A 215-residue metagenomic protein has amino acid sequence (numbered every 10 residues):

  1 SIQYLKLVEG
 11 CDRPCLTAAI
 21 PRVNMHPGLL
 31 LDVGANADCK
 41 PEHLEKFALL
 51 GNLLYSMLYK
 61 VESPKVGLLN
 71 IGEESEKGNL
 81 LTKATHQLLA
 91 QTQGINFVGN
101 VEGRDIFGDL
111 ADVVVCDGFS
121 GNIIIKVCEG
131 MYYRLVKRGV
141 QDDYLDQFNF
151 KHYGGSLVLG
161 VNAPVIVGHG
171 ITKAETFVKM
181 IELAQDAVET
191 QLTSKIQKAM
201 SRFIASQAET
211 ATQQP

Functional and structural regions predicted by a protein language model:
S1-Y4, C39-E42, T85-L88, K137-Q141: N-terminal start-of-chain detector that recognizes signal peptides and the immediate post-cleavage beginning
I2-C15, P21-L30, G34, F107-A211: Glycine-rich phosphate/nucleotide-binding loop
A37-G103, D112: Glycine-rich phosphate/diphosphate-binding loop of Rossmann-like nucleotide-binding domains
Q213-P215: Terminal intrinsically disordered, low-complexity tails
